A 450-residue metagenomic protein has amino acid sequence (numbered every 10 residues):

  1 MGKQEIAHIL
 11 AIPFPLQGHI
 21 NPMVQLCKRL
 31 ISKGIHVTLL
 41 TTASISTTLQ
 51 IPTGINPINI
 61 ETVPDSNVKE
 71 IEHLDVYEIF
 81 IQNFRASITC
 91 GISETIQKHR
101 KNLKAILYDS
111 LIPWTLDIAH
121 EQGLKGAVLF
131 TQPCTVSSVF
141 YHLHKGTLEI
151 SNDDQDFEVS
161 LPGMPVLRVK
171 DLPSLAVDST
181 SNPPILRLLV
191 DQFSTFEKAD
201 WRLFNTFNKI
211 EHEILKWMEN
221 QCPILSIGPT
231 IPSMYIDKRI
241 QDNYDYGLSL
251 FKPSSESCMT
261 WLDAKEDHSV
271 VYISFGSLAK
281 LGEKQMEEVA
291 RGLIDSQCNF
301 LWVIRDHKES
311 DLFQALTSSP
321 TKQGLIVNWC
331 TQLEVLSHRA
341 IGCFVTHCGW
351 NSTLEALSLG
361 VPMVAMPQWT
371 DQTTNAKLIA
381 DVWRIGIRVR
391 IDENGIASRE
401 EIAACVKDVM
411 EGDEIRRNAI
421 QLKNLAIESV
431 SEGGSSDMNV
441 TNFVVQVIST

Functional and structural regions predicted by a protein language model:
M1-T450: Glycosyltransferase specificity loop/lid
